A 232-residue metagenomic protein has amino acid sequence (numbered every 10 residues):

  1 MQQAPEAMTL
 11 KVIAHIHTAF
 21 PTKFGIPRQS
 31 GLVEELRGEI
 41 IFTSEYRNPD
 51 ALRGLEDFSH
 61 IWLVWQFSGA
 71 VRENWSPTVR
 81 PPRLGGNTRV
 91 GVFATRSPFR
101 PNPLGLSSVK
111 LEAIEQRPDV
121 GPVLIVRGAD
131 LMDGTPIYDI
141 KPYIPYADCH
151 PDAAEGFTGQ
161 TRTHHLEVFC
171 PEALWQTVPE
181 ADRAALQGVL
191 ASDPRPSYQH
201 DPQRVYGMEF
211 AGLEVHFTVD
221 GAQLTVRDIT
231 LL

Functional and structural regions predicted by a protein language model:
M1-L104, Q116-I125, A129-L232: Mixed-charge, low-complexity intrinsically disordered regions
H17, V109-E112: Conserved positions in beta-strands of structured domains
